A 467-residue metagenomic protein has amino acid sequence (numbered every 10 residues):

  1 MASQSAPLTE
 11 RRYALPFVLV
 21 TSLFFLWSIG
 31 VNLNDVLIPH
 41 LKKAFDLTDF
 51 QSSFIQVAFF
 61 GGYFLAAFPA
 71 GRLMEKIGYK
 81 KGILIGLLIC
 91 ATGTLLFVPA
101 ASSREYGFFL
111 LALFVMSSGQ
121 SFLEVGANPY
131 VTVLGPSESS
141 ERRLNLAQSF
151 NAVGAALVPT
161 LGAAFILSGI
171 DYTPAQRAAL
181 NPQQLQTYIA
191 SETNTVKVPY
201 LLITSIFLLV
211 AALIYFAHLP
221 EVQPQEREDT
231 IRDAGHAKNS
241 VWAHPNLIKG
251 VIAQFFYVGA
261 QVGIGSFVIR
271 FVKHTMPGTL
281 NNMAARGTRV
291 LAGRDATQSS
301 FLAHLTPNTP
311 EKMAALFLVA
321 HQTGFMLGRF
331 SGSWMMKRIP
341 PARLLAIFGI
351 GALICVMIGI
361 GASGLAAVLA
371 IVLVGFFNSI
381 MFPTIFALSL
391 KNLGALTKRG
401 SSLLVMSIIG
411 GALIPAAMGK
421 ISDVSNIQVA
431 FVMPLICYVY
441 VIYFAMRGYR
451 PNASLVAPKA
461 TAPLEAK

Functional and structural regions predicted by a protein language model:
L15-K42, L123, A127-N128, I264-V272: Extracytoplasmic
N34-I38, V158-P159, A163-L167, S240-F317: Extracytoplasmic gate region of multi-pass secondary transporters
F54-R72, V319-S331, G410: Central cavity-lining transmembrane alpha-helices of secondary-active solute carriers, predominantly the Major
L65-G107: Conserved MFS/SLC helix-loop-helix module at the cytosolic interface between two early adjacent transmembrane helices
A66-Y79, I166, L327-P340, S422: Helix-to-loop junctions at the C-terminal end of transmembrane segments in multipass secondary transporters
L88-S103, I350-S363, M446: C-terminal ends and interior cores of transmembrane alpha-helices in multi-pass membrane transporters/permeases
E105-L123, A366-M381: Hydrophobic core of transmembrane alpha-helices in multi-pass small-molecule transporters, especially MFS/SLC-type
F122-P136, S379-G394: Intracellular juxtamembrane helix-capping segments at the cytosolic ends of symmetry-related transmembrane helices
